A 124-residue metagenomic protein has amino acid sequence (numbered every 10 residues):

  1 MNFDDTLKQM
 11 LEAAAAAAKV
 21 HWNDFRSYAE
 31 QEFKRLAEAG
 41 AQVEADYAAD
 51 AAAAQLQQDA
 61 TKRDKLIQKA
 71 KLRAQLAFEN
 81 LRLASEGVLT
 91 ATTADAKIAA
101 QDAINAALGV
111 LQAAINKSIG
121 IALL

Functional and structural regions predicted by a protein language model:
M1-L124: Cationic, hydrophobic amphipathic alpha-helical membrane-interacting segments
